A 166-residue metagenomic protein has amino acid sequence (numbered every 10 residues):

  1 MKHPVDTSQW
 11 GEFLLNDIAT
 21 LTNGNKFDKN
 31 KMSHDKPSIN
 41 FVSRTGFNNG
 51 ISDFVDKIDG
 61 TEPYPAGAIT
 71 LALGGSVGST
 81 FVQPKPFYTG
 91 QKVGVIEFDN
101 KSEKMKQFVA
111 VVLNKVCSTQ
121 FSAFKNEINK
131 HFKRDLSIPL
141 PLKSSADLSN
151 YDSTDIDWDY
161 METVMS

Functional and structural regions predicted by a protein language model:
M1-K26, S33-N49, S145-S166: Non-catalytic DNA-recognition/assembly elements of restriction-modification systems
D17-I138: DNA target-recognition domains and sequence-specific DNA-contacting regions of bacterial/archaeal
D135-D147: An amphipathic, hydrophobic-aromatic interaction surface with interspersed Lys/Arg that forms lipid/phosphate-bearing
